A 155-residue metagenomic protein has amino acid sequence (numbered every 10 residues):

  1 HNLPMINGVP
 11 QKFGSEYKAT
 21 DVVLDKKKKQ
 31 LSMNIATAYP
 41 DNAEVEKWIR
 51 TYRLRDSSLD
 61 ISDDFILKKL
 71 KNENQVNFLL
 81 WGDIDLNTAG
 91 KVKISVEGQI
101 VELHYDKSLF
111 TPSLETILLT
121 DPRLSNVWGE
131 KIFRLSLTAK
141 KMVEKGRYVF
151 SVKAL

Functional and structural regions predicted by a protein language model:
H1-L155: CBM-like, beta-strand-rich accessory domains located in the C-terminal region of large, secreted polysaccharide-active
